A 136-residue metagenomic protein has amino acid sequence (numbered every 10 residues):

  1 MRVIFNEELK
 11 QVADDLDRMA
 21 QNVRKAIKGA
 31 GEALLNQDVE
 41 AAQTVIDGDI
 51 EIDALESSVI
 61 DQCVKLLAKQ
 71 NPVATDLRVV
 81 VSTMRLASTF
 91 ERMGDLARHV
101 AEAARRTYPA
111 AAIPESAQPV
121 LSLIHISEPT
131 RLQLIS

Functional and structural regions predicted by a protein language model:
V3: Conserved catalytic/binding loops enriched for acidic/polar residues
E7-D53, I60-D61, K65: A positional/architectural concept
L9, N71-V81, A111-S122: Divalent-cation-assisted or electrostatically stabilized phosphate/pyrophosphate-binding catalytic cores
A13, A20-R24, I46-D49, D53-E56 (+4 more regions): Generic structural concept
A30-G31, A87-A111, R131: A structural feature that tracks compact, well-ordered secondary-structure segments with a strong bias toward
L35-Q43, L67-L77, P114: Short, surface-exposed loop/turn segments at secondary-structure junctions
D61-T89: Hydrophobic/aromatic-rich structural module bridging two neighboring secondary-structure elements via a short loop
I124-S136: Single conserved hydrophobic/aromatic residue that forms the stacking wall/gate of nucleotide- or nucleobase-binding
